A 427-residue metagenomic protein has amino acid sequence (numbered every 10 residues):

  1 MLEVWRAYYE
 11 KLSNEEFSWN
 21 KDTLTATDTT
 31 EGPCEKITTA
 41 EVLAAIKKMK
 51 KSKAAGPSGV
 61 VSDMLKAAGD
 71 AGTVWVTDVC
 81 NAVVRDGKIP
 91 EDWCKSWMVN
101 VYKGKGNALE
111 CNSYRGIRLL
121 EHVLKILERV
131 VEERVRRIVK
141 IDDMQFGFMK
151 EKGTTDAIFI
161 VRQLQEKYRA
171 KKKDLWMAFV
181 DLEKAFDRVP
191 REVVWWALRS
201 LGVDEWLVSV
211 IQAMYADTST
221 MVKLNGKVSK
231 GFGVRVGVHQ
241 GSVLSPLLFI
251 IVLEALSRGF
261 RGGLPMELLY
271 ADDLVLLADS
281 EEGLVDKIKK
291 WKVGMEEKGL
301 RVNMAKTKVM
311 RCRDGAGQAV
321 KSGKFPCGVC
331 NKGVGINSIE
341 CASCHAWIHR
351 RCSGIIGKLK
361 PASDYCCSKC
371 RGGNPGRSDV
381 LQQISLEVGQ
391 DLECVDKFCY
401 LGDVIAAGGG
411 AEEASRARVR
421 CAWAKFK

Functional and structural regions predicted by a protein language model:
M1-N112, R118, I126, C399: Surface-exposed loop/turn segments and immediately adjacent short secondary-structure elements within folded domains
S52-V60, M98, L109-L119, D156-R199: Conserved catalytic palm subdomain of right-hand nucleotidyl-transferase polymerases, strongest for RNA-directed enzymes
G56, K95-M98, R115, Q145 (+7 more regions): Catalytic palm active-site di-aspartate
K66, K184-L201, L274-K298, R313-G317 (+3 more regions): Catalytic palm subdomain of template-directed nucleic-acid polymerases, centered on the conserved carboxylate motif
V131-Q145, M221, P246-L277, G335: Active-site palm subdomain of RNA-directed nucleic acid polymerases
V302-S322, N374-C394: Short, conserved micro-motifs composed of acidic
S322, I384-K427: Basic, alpha-helical interaction scaffolds
G323-D379: PHD-type zinc finger and closely related Cys/His-rich zinc-binding mini-domains in nuclear regulators
